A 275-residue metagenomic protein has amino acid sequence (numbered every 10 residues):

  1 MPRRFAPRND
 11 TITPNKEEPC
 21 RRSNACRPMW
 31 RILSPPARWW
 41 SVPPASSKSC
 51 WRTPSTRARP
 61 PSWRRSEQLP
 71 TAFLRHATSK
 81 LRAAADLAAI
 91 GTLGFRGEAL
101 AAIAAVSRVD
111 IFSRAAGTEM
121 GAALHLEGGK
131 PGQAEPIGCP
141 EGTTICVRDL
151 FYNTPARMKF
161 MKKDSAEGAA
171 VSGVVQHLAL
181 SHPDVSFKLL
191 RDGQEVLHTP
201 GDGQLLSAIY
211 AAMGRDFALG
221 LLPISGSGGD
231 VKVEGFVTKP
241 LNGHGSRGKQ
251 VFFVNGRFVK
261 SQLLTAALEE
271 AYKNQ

Functional and structural regions predicted by a protein language model:
F5-Q275: N-terminal phosphate-binding caps/lids of nucleotide- and nucleic-acid-binding domains
